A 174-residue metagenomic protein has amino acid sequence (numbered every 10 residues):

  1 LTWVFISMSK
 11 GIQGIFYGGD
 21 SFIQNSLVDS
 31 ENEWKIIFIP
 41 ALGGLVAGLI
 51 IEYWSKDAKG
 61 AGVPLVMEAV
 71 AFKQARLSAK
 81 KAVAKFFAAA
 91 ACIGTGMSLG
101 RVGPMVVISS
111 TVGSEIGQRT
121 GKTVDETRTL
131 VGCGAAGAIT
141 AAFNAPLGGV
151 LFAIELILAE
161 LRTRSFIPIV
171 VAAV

Functional and structural regions predicted by a protein language model:
L1-V174: Alpha-helical transmembrane segments and immediately membrane-proximal extracytoplasmic
